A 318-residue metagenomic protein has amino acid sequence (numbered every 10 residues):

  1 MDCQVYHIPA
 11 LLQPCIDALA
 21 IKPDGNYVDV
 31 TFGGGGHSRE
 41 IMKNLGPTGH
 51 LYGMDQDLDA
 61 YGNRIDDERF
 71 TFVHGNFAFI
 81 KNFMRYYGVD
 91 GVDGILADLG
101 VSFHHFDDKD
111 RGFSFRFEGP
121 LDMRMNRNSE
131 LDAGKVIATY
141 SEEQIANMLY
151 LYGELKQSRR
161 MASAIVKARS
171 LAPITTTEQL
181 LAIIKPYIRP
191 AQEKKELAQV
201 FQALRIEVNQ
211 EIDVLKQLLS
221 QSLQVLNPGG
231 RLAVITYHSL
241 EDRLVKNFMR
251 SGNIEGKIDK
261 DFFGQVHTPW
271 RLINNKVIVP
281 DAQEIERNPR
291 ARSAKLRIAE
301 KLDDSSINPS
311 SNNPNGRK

Functional and structural regions predicted by a protein language model:
M1-K318: S-adenosyl-L-methionine-dependent methyltransferase catalytic core, i.e., the SAM/SAH-binding region
